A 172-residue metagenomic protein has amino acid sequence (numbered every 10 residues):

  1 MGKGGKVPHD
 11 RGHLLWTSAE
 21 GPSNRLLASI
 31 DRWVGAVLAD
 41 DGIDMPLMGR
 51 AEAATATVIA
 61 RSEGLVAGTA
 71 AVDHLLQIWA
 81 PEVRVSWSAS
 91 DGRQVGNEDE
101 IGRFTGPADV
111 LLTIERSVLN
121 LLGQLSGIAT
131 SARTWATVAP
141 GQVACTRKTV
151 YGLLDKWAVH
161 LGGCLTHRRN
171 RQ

Functional and structural regions predicted by a protein language model:
G2-Q172: Acidic/glycine-rich phosphate/pyrophosphate-binding loops and surrounding catalytic core that coordinate Mg2+
